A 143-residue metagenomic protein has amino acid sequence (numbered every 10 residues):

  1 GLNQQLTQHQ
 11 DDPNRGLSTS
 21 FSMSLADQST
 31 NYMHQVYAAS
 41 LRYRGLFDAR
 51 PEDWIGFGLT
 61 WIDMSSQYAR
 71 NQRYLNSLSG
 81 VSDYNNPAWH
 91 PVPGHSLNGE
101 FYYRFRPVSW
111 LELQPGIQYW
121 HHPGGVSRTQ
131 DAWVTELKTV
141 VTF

Functional and structural regions predicted by a protein language model:
G1-Y32: Long, repeat-rich segments with strong aromatic
L2, Q35-L41, L97-F101, W133-L137: Hydrophobic, lipid-facing positions within transmembrane beta-strands of outer-membrane proteins
L6, M23-S29, G45, L59-S65 (+2 more regions): Transmembrane beta-strands of outer-membrane beta-barrel pores
T7-L17, G45-W54, P107-W110: Short loop/turn motifs that connect adjacent beta-strands in outer-membrane beta-barrel proteins
L17-L25, A39, I55-W61, R73 (+1 more regions): Transmembrane beta-barrel strands of outer-membrane/channel proteins
N31-M33, V92-H95, T129-D131: Short sequence motifs at beta-strands and strand-loop junctions characteristic of Gram-negative outer-membrane
R50-E52, F57, I62-R106, F143: Outer-membrane beta-barrel transmembrane domain signature
F57, D131-F143: Outer-membrane beta-barrel "beta-signal"
